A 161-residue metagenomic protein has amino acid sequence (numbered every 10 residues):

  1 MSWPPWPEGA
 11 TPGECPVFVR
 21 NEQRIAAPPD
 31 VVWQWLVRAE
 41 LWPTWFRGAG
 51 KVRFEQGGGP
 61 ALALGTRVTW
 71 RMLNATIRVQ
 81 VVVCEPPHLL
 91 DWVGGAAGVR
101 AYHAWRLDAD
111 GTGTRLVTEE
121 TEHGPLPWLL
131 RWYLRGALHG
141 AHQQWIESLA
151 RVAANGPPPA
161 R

Functional and structural regions predicted by a protein language model:
M1-G57, A154: Hydrophobic ligand-binding cavity/cleft-lining segments
W3, R24, T44, R53-Y102 (+2 more regions): Glycine-rich portal/gate segments that line the openings of hydrophobic small-molecule binding cavities
P4-P7, L73, L129-W132: Short, aromatic- and cysteine-enriched interfacial helices/patches that mediate contacts at lipid membranes
P16-F18, G65, R100, G113: A general secondary-structure signal for short beta-strands and their flanking turns/coil in non-transmembrane regions
A26-D30, V82-P87, R106-R115: A short, structured loop/turn motif at beta-sheet edges
P29, N74, H139-H142: A structural signal for well-ordered alpha-helical scaffolds and beta->alpha junctions
V93-R151, A160-R161: Beta-strand/loop substructures that line and gate deep hydrophobic ligand-binding cavities in soluble
